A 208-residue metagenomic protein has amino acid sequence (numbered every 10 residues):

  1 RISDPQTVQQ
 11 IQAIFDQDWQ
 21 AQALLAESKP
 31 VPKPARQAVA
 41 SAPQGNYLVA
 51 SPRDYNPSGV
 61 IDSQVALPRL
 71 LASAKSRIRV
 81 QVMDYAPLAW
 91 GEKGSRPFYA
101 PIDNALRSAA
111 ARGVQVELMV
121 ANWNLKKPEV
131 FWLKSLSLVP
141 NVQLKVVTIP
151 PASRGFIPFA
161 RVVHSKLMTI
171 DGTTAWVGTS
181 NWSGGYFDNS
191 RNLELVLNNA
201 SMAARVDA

Functional and structural regions predicted by a protein language model:
R1-A208: Charged, low-complexity intrinsically disordered terminal segments
